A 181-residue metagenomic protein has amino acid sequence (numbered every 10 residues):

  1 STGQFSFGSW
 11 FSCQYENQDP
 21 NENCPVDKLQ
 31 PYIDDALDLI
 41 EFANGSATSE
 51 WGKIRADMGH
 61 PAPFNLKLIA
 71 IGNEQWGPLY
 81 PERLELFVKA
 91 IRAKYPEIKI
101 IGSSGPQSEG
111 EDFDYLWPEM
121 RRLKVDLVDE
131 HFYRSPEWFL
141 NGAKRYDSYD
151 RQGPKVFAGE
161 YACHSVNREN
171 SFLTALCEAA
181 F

Functional and structural regions predicted by a protein language model:
S1-M120, Y133, E137: Substrate-binding cleft and catalytic face of glycoside hydrolase catalytic domains, especially the flexible beta-alpha
K67, V125-D126: Short, conserved active-site loop motifs that form the nucleotide-linked donor/cofactor pocket
A90, P96-K99, W117-M120, D126-F181: Catalytic-core region of carbohydrate-active enzymes that cleave or remodel glycosidic bonds
